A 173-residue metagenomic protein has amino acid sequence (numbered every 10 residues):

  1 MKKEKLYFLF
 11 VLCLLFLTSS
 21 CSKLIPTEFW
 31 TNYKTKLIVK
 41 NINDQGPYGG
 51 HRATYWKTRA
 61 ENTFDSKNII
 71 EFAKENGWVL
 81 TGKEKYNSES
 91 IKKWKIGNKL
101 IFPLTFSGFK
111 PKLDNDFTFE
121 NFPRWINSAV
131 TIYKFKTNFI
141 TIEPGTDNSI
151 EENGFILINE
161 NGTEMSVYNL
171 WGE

Functional and structural regions predicted by a protein language model:
M1-S19: Sec-dependent bacterial lipoprotein signal peptides
K2-E4, T35, V39-K40, D44 (+8 more regions): Hydrophobic transmembrane signal anchors and adjacent membrane-proximal interface regions, especially in viral
E4, E61-T63, N161: Generic structural motif
L12-L14, S20, N76, F106 (+2 more regions): Prokaryotic Sec-type signal peptides and long signal-anchor helices with extended Leu/Ile/Val-rich h-regions
S19-S88: N-terminal export/targeting and maturation segments
E89-G97: Alpha-helical transmembrane helix bundles of large polytopic membrane transport and channel proteins
I96-E173: Extracytoplasmic electrostatic interaction patches
